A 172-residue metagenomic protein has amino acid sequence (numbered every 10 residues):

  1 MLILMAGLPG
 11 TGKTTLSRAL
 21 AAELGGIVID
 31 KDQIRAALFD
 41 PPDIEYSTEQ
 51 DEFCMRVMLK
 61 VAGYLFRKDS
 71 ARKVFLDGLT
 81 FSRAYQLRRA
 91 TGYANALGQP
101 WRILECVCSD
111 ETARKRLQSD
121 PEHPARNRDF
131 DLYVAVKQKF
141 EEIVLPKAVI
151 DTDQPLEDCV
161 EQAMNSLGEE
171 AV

Functional and structural regions predicted by a protein language model:
L2: Walker A (P-loop) ATP-phosphate-binding motif of ABC ATPase nucleotide-binding domains
M5: Hydrophobic anchor at the beta1->P-loop junction of P-loop NTPases
L8: P-loop (Walker A) phosphate-binding loop of NTP-binding proteins
G12: Conserved glycine(s) of the Walker
T15-R67: Conserved substrate/cofactor phosphate-moiety recognition/catalytic segment in nucleotide-dependent phosphotransferases
F53-L97: Glycine-rich phosphate-binding loop used to anchor ATP phosphates in small-molecule kinases, encompassing both
N95-R116, I150: Conserved phosphate-donor/acceptor-positioning beta-strand/loop module used by diverse small-molecule
S119-Q162: Small-molecule kinase domains that catalyze NTP-dependent phosphoryl transfer to phosphate-bearing small molecules
